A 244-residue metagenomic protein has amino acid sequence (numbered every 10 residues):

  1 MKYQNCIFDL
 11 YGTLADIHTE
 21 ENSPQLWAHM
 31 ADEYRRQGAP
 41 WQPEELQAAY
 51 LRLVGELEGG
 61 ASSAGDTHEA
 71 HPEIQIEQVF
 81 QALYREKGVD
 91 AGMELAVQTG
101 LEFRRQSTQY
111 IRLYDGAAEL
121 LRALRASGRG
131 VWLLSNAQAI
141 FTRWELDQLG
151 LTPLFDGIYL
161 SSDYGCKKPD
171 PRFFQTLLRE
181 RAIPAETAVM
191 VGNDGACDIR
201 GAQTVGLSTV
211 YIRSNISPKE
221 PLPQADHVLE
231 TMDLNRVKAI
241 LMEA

Functional and structural regions predicted by a protein language model:
M1-C6, D16-E20, R35-E44, E94 (+4 more regions): Asp-based, Mg2+/Mn2+-dependent phosphohydrolase catalytic module
E21-Y34: Basic, amphipathic juxtamembrane/active-site segments that coordinate anionic phosphate or diphosphate groups
A31, E44-L101: A metal-dependent, Asp-based hydrolase signature
E102-I111: Surface-exposed cleft-lining segments at the edges of enzyme active sites
L113-A117: A short, well-structured juxtamembrane/interface segment
